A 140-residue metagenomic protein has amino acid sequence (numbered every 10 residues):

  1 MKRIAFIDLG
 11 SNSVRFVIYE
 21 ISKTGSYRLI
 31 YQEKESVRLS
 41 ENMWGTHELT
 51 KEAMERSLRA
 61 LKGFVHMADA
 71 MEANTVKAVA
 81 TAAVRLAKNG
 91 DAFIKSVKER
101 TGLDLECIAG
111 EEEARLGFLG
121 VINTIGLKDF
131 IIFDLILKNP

Functional and structural regions predicted by a protein language model:
M1-L9, V17-F133: Nucleotide/phosphate-binding catalytic cleft detector across ATP-hydrolyzing and phosphate-transferring enzymes
V14-Y19, P140: Short beta-strand scaffold segments in enzyme catalytic cores
D134-P140: Extended, charge-rich low-complexity interaction segments
